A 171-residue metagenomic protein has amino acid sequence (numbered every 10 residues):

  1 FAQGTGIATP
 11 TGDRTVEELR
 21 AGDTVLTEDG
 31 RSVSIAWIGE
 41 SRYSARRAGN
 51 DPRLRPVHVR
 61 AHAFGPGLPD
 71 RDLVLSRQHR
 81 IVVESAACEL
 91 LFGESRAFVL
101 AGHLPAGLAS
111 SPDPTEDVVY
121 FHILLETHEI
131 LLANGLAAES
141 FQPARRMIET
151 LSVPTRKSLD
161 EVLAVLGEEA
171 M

Functional and structural regions predicted by a protein language model:
A2-D13, T24-D160: Long beta-strand-rich cores associated with HINT superfamily self-processing modules
A21: Phosphate-binding active sites in nucleotide-utilizing proteins
L163-M171: Short, intrinsically disordered, charge-balanced linker/junction segments flanking boundaries in proteins
